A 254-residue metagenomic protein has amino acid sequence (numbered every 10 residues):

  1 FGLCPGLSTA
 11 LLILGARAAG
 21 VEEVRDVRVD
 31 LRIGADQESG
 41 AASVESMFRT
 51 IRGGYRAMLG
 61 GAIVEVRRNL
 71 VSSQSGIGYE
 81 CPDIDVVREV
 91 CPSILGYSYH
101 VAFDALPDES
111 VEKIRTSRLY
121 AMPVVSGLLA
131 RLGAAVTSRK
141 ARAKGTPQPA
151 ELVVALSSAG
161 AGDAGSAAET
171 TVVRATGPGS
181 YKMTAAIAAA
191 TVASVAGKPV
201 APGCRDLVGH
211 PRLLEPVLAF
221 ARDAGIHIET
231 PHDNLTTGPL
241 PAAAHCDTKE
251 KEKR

Functional and structural regions predicted by a protein language model:
F1, P5, I77, G203-R205: Flexible, active-site-adjacent loop/turn segments at secondary-structure boundaries
F1-R17: Short alpha-helices
S8, D83, T184-I187: Generic detector of short, well-ordered, non-transmembrane alpha-helical segments enriched in hydrophobic residues
A10-I13, S110-R115, P241-H245: Short amphipathic alpha-helical patches
L11-A16, V87, I187-V195: Buried hydrophobic packing segments
G15-R174, K182: Active-site-lining helix/loop region of Rossmann-like oxidoreductase modules
R118-R254: C-terminal active-site/capping subdomain that shapes the small-molecule cofactor and substrate pocket of enzyme
